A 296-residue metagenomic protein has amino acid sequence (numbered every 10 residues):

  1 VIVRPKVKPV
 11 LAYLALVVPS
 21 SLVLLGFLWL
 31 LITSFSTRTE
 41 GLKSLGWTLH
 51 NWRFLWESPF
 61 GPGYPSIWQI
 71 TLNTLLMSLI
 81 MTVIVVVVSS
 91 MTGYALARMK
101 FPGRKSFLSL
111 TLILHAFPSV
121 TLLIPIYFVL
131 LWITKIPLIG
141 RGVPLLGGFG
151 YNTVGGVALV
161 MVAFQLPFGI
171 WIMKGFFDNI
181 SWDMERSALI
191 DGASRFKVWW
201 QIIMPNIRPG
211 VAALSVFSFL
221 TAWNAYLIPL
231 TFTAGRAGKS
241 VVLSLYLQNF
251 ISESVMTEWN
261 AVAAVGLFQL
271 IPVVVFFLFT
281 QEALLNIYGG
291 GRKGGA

Functional and structural regions predicted by a protein language model:
V1-K6: Short, Lys/Arg-rich, polar N-terminal cytosolic tail immediately upstream of the first transmembrane signal-anchor
K8-A296: A structural signal for multi-pass alpha-helical bundles of membrane permease subunits that mediate small-molecule
